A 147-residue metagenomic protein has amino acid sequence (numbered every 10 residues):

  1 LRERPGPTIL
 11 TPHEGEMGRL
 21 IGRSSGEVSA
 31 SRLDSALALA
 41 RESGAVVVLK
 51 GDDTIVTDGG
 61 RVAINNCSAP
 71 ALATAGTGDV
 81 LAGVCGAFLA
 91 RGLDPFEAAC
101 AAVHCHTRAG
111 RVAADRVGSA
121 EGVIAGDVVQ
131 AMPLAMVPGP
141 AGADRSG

Functional and structural regions predicted by a protein language model:
L1-C67, V137, A141-G147: Glycine-rich phosphate/dinucleotide-binding loop and adjoining beta-alpha-beta core of small-molecule
G15, G26, P70, E121 (+1 more regions): Flexible, active-site-adjacent loop/turn segments at secondary-structure boundaries
R19, T74-H104: Short, small-residue alpha-helix embedded
L20-I21, N66-A73, A82, G86 (+1 more regions): Short beta-alpha connecting loops at secondary-structure transitions that line or flank enzyme active sites
V28, L93-D94, A109, G139: A short hydrophobic/aromatic micro-motif that marks alpha-helical segments and, especially, helix-coil
R32-A40, P95-G110, A125-P133: Short, well-structured alpha-helical segments that form the helix of a local strand-helix-strand
G44, A69-A71, V103: Exposed boundary/loop context
R108-G147: Charged C-terminal helix
